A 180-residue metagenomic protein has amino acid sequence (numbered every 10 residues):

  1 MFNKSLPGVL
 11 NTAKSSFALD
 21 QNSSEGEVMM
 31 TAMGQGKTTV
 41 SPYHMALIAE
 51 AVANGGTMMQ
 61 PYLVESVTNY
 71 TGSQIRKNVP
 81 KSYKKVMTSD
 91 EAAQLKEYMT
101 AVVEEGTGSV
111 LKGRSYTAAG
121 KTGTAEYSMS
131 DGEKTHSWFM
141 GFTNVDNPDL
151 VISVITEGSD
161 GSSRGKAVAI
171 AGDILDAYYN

Functional and structural regions predicted by a protein language model:
M1-T156: Beta-lactam-recognizing serine transpeptidase/beta-lactamase-like catalytic domain environment
S41, R164-A167: Short, conserved glycine- and acidic-residue-centered signature motifs in active-site or ligand-binding loops
Q74-K81, V168-N180: Short, gly/Ser/Thr-rich active-site loops of penicillin-recognizing serine hydrolases
D160-S162: Short beta-strands and strand-coil junctions in structured, solvent-facing domains, enriched
